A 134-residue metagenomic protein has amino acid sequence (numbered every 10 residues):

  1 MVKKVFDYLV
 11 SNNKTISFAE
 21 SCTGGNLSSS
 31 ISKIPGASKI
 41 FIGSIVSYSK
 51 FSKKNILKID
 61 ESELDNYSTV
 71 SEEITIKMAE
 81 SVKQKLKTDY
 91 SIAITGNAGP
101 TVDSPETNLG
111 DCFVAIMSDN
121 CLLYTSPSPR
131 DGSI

Functional and structural regions predicted by a protein language model:
M1-Y8: A short, well-structured juxtamembrane/interface segment
L9-K14: Glycine-rich phosphate/diphosphate-binding loops and the adjacent beta-loop-alpha structural elements that coordinate
S17-S68: Glycine-rich, small/polar surface segments that engage phosphate groups of diverse ligands
N26-L27, S38, I45, T95-T101 (+2 more regions): Gly/Ser/Thr-rich beta-alpha loop segments that engage phosphate groups in nucleotides
I59-K87: Glycine-rich oxoanion-binding loops at beta->alpha junctions
Q84, S91-S126: Extended hydrophobic
Y124-I134: Single conserved hydrophobic/aromatic residue that forms the stacking wall/gate of nucleotide- or nucleobase-binding
